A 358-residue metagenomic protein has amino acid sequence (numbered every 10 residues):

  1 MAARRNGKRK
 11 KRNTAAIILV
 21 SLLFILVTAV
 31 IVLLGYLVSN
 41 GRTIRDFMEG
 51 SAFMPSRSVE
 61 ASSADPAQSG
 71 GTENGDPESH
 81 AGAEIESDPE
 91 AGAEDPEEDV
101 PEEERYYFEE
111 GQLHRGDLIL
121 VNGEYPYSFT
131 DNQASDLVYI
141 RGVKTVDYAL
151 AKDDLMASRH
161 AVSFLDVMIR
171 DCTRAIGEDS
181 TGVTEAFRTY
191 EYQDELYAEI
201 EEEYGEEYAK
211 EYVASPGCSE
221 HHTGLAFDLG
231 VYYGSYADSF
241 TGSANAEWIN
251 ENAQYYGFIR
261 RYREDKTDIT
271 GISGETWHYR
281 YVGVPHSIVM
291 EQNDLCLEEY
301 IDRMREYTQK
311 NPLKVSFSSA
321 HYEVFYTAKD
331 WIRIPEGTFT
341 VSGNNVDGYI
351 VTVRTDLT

Functional and structural regions predicted by a protein language model:
A2-A186, Y190-T358: Extracytoplasmic cell-surface/polysaccharide-interacting catalytic and binding patches
